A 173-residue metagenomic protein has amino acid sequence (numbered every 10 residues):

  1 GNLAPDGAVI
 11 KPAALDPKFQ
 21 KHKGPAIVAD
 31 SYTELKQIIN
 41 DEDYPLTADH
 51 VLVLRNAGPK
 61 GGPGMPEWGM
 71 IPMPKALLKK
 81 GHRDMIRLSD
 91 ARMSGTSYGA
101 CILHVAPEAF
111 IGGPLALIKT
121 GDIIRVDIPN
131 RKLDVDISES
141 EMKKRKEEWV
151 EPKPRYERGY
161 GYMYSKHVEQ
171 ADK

Functional and structural regions predicted by a protein language model:
G1-K173: Feature captures the catalytic cores and cofactor-binding loops of soluble hydro-lyases/lyases that act on carboxylate
